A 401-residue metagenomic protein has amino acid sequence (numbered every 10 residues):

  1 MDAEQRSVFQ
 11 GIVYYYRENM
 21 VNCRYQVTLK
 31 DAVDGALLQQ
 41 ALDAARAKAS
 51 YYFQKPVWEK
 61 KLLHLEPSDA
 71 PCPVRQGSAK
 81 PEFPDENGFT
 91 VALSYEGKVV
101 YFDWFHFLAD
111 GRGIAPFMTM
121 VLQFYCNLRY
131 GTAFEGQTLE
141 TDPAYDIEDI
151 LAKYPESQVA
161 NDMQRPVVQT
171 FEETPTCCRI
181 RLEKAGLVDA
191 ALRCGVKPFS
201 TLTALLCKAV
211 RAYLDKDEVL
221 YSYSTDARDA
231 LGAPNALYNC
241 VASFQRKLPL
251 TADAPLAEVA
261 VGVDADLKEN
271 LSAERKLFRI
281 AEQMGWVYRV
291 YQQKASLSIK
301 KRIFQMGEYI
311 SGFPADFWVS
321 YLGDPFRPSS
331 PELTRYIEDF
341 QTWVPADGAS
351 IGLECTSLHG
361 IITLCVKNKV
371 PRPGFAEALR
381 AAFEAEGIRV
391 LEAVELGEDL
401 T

Functional and structural regions predicted by a protein language model:
M1-K61, S68-A92, R211-T401: Acyl-thioester-dependent acyl-group transfer interface
D2-V8, L108-D189, F383-T401: Non-catalytic, low-complexity flexible loops and terminal extensions
V27, D103-H106, T176, A190-A191 (+1 more regions): Generic anion/oxyanion-binding catalytic loop in active/binding sites
D31-A49, D103-T119, I180-D215, L364 (+1 more regions): Acyl activation and transfer enzymes in specialized metabolism, enriched for ANL adenylate-forming modules
P84-F89, Q169-C177, C194-V196, T201-L205: Recognition helices and adjacent regulatory flanks at domain boundaries
P84-L128, L139-P143, I147-I150, T356-F375 (+1 more regions): Histidine-centered acyl-transfer/condensation active-site motif and its immediate structural neighborhood
K98, L187, V287-Y288: Alpha-helical hydrophobic/aromatic positions enriched in membrane-embedded helices and signal peptides
V121, Y125-R129, V210, L267 (+1 more regions): Short, well-ordered alpha-helical segments in soluble proteins
